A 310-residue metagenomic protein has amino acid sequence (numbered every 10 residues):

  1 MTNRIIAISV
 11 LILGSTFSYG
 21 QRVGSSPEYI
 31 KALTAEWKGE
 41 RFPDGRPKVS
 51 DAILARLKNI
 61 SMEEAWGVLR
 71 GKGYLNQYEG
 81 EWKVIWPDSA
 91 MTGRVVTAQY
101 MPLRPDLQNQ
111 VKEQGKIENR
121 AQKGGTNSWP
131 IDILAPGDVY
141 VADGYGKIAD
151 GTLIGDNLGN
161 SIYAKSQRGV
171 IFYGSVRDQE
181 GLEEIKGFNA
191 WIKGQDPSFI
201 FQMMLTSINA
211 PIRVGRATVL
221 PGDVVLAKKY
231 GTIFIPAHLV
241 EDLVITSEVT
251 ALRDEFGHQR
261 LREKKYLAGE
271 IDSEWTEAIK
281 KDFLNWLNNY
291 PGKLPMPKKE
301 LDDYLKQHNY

Functional and structural regions predicted by a protein language model:
M1-A7: Bacterial N-terminal signal peptides that target proteins for export
V10-Y19: Hydrophobic h-region of N-terminal signal peptides that target proteins for export in Gram-negative bacteria
Q21-W66: N-terminal pre-domain segments of enzymes
G45, I162, D223-V225: Buried hydrophobic positions in well-ordered alpha/beta secondary-structure cores of metabolic enzymes
A55-E64, V68-P221, I235-L284, N288-Y310: Feature captures the catalytic cores and cofactor-binding loops of soluble hydro-lyases/lyases that act on carboxylate
S207, A227-K228: Short, solvent-exposed loop/turn segments at the edges of secondary structure
G231-I233: Channel- or pocket-lining gating/hinge segments that regulate access to a cavity or pore
